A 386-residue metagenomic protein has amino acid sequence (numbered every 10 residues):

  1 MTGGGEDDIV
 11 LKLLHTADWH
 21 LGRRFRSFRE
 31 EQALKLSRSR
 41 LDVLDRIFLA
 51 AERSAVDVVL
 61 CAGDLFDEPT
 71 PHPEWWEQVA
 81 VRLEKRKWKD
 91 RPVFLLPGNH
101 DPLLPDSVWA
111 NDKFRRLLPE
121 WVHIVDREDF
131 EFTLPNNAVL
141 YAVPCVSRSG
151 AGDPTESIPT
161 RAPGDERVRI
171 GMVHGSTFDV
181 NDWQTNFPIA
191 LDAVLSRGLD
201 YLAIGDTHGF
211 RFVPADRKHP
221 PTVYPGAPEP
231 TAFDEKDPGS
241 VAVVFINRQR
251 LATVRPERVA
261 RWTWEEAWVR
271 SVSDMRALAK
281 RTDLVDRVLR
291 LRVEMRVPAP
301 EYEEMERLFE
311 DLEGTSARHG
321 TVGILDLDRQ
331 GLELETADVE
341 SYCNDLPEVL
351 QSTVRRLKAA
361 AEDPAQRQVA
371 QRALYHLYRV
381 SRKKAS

Functional and structural regions predicted by a protein language model:
M1-E77, Q366-Q371, R379-S386: N-terminal active-site segment of His-dependent metallophosphoesterases
T2-V10, S39-R40, D45, L49 (+6 more regions): A structural signal for the main folded, soluble domain(s) of proteins
G3, D7, I246-S386: Accessory, non-catalytic peripheral segments of nucleic-acid enzymes
V10, A55, R167, G198 (+2 more regions): Short loop/turn motifs at secondary-structure junctions
L14, V139-Y141, A242, E265: Conserved beta-strand elements of the Class I
A33, V58, P69-V223, A227-A232 (+2 more regions): His/Asp/Glu-rich metal-coordinating catalytic cores of metallo-dependent phosphodiesterases/hydrolases acting on
R217, K236-G239, W262, L284-D286: Short gly/pro-enriched beta-turn/loop segments at secondary-structure junctions
